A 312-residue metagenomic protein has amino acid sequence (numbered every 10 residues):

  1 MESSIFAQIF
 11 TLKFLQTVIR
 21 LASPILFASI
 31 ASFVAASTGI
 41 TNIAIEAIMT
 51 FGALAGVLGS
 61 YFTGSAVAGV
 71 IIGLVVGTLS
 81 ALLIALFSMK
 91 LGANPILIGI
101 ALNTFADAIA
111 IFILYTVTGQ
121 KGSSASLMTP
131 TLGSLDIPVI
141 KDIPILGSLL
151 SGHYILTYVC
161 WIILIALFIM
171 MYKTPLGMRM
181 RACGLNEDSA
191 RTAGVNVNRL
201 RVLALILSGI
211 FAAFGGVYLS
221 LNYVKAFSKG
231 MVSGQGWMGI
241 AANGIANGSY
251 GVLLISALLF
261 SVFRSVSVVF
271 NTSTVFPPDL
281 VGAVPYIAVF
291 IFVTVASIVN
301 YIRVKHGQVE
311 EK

Functional and structural regions predicted by a protein language model:
K13-F62, V70, L79-I96, G244-N247: Single transmembrane alpha-helix segments in multi-pass membrane proteins
L15-V18, A47, V67-V75, L97 (+4 more regions): Hydrophobic alpha-helical transmembrane segments
A28-S29, A53-G56, D107-I111, T157-I169 (+4 more regions): Hydrophobic core segments of alpha-helical transmembrane domains in multi-pass membrane transport and ion-translocation
S37-T41, L82-I137, S233-G251, V299 (+1 more regions): Short loop segments and helix-boundary regions at transmembrane helix junctions of multi-pass inner-membrane proteins
A106-Y172, T274-V281, V309-K312: Transmembrane helix-bundle core of multi-pass membrane transporters and related energy-transducing complexes
L150-F227, Y250, I255: Helix-loop-helix "hairpin" substructures at the membrane interface of multi-pass membrane proteins
A166, L185-R199, F270-K312: Cytosolic-side transmembrane-helix boundaries in multi-pass membrane proteins
A212, N222-Y286: Transmembrane alpha-helical segments in multi-pass inner-membrane proteins
